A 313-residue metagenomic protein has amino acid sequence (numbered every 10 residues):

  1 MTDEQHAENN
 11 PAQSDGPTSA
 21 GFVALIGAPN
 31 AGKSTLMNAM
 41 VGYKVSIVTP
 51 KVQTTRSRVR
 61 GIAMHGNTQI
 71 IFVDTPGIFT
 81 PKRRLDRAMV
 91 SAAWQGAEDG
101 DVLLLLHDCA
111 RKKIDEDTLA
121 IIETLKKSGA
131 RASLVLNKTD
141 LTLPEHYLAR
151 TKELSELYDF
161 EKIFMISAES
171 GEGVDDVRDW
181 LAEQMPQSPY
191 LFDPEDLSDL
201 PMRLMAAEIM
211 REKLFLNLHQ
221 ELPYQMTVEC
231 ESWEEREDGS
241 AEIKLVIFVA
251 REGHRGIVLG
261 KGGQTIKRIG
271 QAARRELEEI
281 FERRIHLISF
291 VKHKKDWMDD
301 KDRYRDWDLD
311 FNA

Functional and structural regions predicted by a protein language model:
T2-S91, Q95-A97, H107: Conserved G1/Walker A P-loop phosphate-binding module
G32, G173, T265: Conserved glycine(s) of the Walker
Y43, I62-G66, G96, G100-L103 (+8 more regions): Conserved, well-folded catalytic cores of nucleic-acid-processing and energy-transducing macromolecular machines
T55, F79-T80, K112-K113, T142-L143 (+1 more regions): Catalytic P-loop NTPase motifs of RecA-like helicase/translocase cores
M64, Q69, S91-I163, E234-E237: Conserved C-terminal guanine-recognition region of P-loop GTPase G domains, centered on the G4
D74, N137, S167: Active-site glycine-centered loops adjacent to acidic/histidine catalytic or metal-binding residues that shape
A130-R131, D140-S198: Canonical P-loop GTPase G-domain recognition
M202-A313: P-loop NTP-binding site
